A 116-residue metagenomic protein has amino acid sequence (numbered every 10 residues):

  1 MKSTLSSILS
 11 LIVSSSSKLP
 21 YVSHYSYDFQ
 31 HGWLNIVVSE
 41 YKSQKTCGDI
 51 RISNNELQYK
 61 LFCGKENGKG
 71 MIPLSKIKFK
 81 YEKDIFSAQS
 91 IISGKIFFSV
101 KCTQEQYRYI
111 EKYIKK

Functional and structural regions predicted by a protein language model:
K2-S6, Q106-Y107: Short amphipathic alpha-helical segments that mediate assembly, nucleic-acid/protein binding, or membrane association
T4-G48: Anionic N-terminal interaction surfaces
S23-Y25, G48, I77, F86-Q89: Residue-level detector of beta-strand structural context in well-folded domains
D28-F29, E40-C47, G64-E66, S87 (+2 more regions): A composition-biased, non-transmembrane "mature-region" signal
G32, N55, E82-F86: Beta-strand-connecting loop/turn residues
I36, L57-L61, A88: Short hydrophobic/aromatic-rich beta-strand segments that constitute the beta-sheet cores of beta-sandwich/beta-barrel
Q44-D49, N54-F79: Phosphoinositide-binding peripheral membrane targeting modules
K83-K116: Acidic, Ser/Thr- and proline-rich intrinsically disordered linker/docking segments of eukaryotic scaffolds
